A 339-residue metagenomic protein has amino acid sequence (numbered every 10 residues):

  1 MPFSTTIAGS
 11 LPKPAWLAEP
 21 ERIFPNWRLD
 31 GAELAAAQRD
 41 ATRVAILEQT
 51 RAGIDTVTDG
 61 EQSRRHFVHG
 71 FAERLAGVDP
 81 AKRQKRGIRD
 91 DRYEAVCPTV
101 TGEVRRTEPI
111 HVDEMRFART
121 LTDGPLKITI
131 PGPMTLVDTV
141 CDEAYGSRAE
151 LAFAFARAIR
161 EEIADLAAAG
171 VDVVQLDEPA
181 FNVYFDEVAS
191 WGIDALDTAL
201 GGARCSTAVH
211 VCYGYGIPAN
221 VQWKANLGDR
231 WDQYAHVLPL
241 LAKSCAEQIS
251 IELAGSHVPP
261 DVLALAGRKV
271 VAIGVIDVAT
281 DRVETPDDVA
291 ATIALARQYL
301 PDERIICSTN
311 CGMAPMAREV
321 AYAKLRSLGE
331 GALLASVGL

Functional and structural regions predicted by a protein language model:
M1-L339: Domain-level signal for soluble alpha/beta catalytic cores
